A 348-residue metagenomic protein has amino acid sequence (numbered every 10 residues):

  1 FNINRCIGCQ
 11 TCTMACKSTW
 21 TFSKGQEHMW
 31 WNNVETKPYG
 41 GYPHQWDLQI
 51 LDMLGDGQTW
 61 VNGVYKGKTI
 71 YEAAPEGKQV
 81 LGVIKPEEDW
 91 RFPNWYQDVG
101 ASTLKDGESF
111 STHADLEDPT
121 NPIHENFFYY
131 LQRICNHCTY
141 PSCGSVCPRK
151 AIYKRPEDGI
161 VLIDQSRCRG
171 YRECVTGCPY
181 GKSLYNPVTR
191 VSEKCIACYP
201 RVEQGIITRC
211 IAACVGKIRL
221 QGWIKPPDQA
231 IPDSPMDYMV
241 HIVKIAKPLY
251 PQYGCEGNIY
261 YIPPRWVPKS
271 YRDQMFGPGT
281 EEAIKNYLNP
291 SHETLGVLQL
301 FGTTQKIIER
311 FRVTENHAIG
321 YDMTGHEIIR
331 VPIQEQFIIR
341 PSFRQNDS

Functional and structural regions predicted by a protein language model:
F1-S348: Non-ligating segments of multi-cofactor redox enzymes
